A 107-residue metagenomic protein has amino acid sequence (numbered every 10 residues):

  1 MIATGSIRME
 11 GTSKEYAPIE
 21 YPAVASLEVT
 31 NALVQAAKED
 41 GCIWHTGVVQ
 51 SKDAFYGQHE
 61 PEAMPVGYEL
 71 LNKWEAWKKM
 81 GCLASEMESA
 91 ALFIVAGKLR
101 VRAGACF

Functional and structural regions predicted by a protein language model:
M1-F107: Glycine-rich phosphate- or other oxyanion-binding loops that anchor nucleotides, phosphorylated ligands
